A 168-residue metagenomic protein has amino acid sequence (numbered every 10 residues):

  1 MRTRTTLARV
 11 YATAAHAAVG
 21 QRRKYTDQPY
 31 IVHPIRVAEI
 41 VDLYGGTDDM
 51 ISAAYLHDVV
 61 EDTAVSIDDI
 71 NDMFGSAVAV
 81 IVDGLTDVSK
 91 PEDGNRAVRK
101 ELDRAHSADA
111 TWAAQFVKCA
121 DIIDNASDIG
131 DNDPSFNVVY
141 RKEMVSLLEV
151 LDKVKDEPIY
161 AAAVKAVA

Functional and structural regions predicted by a protein language model:
M1-A168: Active-site helical microenvironments for divalent-metal-assisted chemistry
